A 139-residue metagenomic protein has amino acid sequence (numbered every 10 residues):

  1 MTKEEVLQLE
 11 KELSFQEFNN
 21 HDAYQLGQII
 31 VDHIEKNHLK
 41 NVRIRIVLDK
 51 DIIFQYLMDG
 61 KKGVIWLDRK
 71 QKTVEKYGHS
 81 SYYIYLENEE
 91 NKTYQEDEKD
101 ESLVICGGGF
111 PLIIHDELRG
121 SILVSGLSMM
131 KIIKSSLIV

Functional and structural regions predicted by a protein language model:
M1-K61: Intrinsically disordered, low-complexity terminal regulatory regions
H21-Q25, E89-N91, S102: A short linear-motif detector with a strong N-terminal bias
G27, G60-G63, G78, G107-G109 (+2 more regions): Residue-identity detector for glycine
E35-E98: Structured interaction and signal-relay segments at domain junctions
T93-V139: Extended hydrophobic
